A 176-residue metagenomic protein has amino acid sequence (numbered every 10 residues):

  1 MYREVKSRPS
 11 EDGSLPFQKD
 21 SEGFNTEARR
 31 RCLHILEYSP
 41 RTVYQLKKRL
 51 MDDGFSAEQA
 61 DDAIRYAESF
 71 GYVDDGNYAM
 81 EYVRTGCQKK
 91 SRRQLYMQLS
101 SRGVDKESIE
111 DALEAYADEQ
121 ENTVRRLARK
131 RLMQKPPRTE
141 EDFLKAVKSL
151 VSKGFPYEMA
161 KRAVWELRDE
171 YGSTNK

Functional and structural regions predicted by a protein language model:
M1-K176: An alpha-helical, amphipathic repeat domain used for nucleic-acid recognition, typified by the mTERF helical solenoid
